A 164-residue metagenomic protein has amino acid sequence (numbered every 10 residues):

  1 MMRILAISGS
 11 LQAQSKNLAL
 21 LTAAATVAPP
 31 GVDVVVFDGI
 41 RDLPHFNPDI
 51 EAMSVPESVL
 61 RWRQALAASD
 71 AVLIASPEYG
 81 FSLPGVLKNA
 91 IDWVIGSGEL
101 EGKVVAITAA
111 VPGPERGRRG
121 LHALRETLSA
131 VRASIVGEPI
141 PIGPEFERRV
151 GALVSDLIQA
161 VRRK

Functional and structural regions predicted by a protein language model:
M2, S134-K164: Glycine-rich phosphate/pyrophosphate-binding loop and the adjoining helix
M2-G31: N-terminal beta1-alpha1 ligand-phosphate binding loop
I4, N17-L21, L43, V59 (+3 more regions): A general structural signal for well-ordered alpha-helical segments in protein cores
L11-Q12, R41, I50, P112: Short, glycine/serine-rich, charged loops/turns that create anion-binding and catalytic segments at active sites
A25-L43: N-terminal glycine-rich anion-binding loop in soluble enzyme alpha/beta folds
G39-P56: N-terminal beta-loop-helix "entrance" segment that forms/cooperates in small-molecule cofactor or anionic ligand
S54-V131: Helix-loop-strand module that forms the ligand-binding subsite of alpha/beta enzymes
